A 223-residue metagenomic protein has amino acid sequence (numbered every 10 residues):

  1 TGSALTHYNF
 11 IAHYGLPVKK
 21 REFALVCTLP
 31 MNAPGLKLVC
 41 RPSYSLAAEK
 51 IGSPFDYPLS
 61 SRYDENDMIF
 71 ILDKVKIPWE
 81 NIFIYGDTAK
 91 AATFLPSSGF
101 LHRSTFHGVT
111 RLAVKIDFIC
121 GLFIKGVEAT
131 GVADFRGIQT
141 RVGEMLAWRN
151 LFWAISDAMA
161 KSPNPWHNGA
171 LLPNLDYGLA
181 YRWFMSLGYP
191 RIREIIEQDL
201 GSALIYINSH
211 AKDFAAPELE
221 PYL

Functional and structural regions predicted by a protein language model:
T1-R111: FAD-binding core of flavoproteins
Y8-N9, I124, Q139, G143 (+2 more regions): Short, well-ordered alpha-helical packing segments
M31-N32, E128, A147-N150, D157 (+3 more regions): Hydrophobic alpha-helix feature that most strongly marks membrane-spanning transmembrane helices and their immediate
P96-R103, K161-L171: Short acidic (Asp/Glu) and glycine-rich catalytic loops that position anionic groups and cofactors
H107-W166: Extended amphipathic alpha-helical segments enriched in small hydrophobics
Q139-G143, L171-L179: Short, charged, amphipathic alpha-helical segments
M159-G169, Y206-D213: Active/binding-pocket-proximal capping segment
D176-L223: Alpha-helix capping/hinge segments and adjacent helical runs
